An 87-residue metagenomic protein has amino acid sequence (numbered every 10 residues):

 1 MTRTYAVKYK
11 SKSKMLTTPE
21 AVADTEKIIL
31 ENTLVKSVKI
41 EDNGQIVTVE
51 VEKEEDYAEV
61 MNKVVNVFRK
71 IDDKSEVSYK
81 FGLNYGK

Functional and structural regions predicted by a protein language model:
M1-R3, K87: Short, Lys/Arg-enriched, disordered terminal segments
R3-K12, V47-E50: Short, hydrophobic beta-strand segments
K10-L34, V64: Short amphipathic alpha-helix segments
V38-G44: RNA-recognition motif
K39, R69-K87: Conserved short beta-strand edge segments in small beta-sheet-based binding/regulatory domains
N43, E52, G82-N84: Short loop/turn motifs enriched for small/polar and acidic residues
E50-A58: Helix N-cap motif at beta-to-alpha junctions
V60-F68: Low-complexity, intrinsically disordered Gly/Pro/Thr-rich segments
